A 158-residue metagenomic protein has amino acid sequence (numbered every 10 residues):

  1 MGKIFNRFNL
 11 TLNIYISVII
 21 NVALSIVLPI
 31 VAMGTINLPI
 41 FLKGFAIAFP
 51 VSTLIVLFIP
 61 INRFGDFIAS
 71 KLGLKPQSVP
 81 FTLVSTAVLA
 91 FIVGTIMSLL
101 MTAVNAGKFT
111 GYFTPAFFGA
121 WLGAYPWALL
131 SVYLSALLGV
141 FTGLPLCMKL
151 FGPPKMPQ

Functional and structural regions predicted by a protein language model:
M1-Q158: Juxtamembrane/disordered regions of integral membrane proteins
